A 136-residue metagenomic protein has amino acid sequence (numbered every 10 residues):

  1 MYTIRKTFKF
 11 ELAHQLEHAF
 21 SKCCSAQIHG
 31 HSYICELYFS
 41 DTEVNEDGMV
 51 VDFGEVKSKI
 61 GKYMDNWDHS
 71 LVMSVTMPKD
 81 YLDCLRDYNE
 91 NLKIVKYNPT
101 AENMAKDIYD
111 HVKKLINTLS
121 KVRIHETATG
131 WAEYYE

Functional and structural regions predicted by a protein language model:
M1-E136: Charge-rich, low-complexity N-terminal segments
